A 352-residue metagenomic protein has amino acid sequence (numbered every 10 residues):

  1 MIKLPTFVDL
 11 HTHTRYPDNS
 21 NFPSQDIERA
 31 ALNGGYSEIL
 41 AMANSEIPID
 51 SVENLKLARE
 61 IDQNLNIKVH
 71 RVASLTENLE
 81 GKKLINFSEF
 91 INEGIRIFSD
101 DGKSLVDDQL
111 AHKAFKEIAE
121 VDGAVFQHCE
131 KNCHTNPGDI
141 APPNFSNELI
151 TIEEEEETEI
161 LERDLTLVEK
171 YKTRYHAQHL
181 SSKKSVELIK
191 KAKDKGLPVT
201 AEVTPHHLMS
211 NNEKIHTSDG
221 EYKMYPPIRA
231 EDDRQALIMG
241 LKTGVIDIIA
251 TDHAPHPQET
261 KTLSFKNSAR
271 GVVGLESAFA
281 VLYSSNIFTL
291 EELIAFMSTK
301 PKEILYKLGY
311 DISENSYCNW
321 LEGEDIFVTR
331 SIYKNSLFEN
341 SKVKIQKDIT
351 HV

Functional and structural regions predicted by a protein language model:
I2-Q63: Metal-associated gating/positioning segment near the N- to mid-region
V8-P23, A43, I67-K83, G102 (+1 more regions): Active-site mouth loops of central-metabolism enzymes
H11, A31, G35, V69 (+7 more regions): Divalent metal-coordination and catalytic microenvironments
S20-A30, L79-F90, R163: Short, acidic/polar
S51-V72, K116-Q127, E276-V281: Alpha-helix-loop-beta-strand connector modules within alpha/beta enzyme cores
I85-I249: Histidine/acidic residue-rich metal-binding segments in metalloenzymes
N147-T151, E155-K172, G240-T243, I248-A250 (+1 more regions): His/Asp/Glu-enriched, well-ordered alpha-helical/loop segment that forms or immediately abuts the divalent-metal
S264-N267, E314-V352: C-terminal cap of metal-dependent C-N hydrolases
